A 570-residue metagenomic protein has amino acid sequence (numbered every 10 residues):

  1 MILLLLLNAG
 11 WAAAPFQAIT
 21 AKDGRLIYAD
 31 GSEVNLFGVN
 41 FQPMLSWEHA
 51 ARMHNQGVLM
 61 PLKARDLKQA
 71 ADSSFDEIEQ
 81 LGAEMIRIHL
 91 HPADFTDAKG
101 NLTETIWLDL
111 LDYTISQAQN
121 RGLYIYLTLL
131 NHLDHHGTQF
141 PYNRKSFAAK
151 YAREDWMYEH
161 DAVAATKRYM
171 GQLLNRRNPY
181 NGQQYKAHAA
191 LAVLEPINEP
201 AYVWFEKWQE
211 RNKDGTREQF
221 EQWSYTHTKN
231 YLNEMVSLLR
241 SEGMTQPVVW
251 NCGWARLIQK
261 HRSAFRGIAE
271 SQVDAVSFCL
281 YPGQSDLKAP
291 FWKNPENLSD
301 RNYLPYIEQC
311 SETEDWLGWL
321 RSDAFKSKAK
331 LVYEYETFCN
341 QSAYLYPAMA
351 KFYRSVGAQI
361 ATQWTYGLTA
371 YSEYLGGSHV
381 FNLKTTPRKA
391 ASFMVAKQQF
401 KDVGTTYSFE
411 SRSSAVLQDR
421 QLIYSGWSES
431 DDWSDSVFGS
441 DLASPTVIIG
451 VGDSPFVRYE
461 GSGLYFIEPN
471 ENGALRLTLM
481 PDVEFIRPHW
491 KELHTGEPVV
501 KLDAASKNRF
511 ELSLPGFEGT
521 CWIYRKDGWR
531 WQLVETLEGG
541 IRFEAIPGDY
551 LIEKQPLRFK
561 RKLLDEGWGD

Functional and structural regions predicted by a protein language model:
M1-A9: Bacterial N-terminal signal peptides
F16-V273: Active-site mouth of glycoside hydrolases
F37, C339-A415: Substrate-binding cleft of secreted/luminal carbohydrate-active enzymes
T128, N251, Y333, Q363-W364: Generic beta-sheet signal
Q222-T226, S241, T245-V249, I258-C339: Glycoside hydrolase catalytic-domain groove-lining segments
K389-I448: Catalytic cores of secreted or luminal carbohydrate-active enzymes
D435-D570: C-terminal beta-sandwich/jelly-roll accessory domains of carbohydrate-active enzymes
